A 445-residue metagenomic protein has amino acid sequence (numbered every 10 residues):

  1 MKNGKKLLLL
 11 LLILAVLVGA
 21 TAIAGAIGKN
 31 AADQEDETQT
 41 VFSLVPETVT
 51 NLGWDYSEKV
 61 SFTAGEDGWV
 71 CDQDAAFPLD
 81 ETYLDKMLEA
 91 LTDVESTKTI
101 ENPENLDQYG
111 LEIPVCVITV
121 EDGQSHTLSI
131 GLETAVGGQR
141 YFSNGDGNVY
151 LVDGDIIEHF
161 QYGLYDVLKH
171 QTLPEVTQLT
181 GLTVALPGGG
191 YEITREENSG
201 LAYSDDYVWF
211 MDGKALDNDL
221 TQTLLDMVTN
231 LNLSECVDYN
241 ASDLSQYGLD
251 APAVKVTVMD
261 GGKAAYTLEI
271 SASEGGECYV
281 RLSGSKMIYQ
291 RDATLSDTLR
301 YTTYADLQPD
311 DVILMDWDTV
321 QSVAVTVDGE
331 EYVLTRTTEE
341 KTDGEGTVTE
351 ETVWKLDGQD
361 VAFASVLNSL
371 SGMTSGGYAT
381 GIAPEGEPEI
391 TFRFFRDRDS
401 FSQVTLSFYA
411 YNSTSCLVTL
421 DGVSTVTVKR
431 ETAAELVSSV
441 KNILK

Functional and structural regions predicted by a protein language model:
M1-K445: Secondary-structure "cap/kink" motif recognition
